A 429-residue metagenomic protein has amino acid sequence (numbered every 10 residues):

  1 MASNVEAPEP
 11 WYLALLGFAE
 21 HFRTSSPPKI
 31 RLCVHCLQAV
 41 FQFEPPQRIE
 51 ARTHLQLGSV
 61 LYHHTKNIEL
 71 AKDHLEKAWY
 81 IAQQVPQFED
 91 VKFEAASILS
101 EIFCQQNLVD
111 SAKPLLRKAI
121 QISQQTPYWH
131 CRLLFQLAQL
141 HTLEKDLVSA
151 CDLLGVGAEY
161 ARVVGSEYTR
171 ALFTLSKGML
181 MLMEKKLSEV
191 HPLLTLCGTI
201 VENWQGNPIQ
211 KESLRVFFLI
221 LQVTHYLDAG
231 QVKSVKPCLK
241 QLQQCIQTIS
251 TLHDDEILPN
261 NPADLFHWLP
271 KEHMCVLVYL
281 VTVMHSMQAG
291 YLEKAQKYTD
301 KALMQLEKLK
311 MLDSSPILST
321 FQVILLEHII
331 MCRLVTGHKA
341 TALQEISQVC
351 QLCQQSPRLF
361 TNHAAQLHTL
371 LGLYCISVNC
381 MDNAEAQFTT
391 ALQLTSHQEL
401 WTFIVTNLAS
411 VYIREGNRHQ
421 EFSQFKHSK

Functional and structural regions predicted by a protein language model:
M1-L61, T65-N67, L147: N-terminal alpha-helical scaffolding segments that mark the starts of alpha-solenoid/helical-repeat architectures
A7-P8, K29, P45-R48, K66 (+14 more regions): Short coil/turn linker motifs that delimit alpha-helical repeat modules in TPR/alpha-solenoid proteins
P10-A14, H35, R52-H54, D73 (+13 more regions): Residue register of alpha-helical TPR repeats
P27, H64-T65, Q106, L137 (+12 more regions): Structural motif corresponding to the intra-repeat A-B loop/turn of tetratricopeptide repeats
L37-F43, E76-Q84, R117-Q124, G155-V163 (+7 more regions): Amphipathic alpha-helical segments of tetratricopeptide repeats
